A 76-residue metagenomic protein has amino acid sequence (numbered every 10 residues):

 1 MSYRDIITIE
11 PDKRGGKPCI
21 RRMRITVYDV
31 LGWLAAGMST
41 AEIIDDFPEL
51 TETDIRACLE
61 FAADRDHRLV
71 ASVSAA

Functional and structural regions predicted by a protein language model:
S2-A41: A short, structured beta-strand/loop element
T26-A76: Long, charge-rich, low-complexity alpha-helical segments
